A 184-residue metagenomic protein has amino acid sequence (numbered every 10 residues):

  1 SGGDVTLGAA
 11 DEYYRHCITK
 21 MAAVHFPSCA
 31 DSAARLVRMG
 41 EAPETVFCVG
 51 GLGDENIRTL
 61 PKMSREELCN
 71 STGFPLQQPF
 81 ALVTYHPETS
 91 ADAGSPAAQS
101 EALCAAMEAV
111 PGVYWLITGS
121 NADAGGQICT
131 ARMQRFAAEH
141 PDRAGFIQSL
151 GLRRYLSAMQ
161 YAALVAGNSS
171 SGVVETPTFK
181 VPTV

Functional and structural regions predicted by a protein language model:
S1-G2: Active-site proximal beta-strand in glycosyltransferases
V5-A23: A conserved, positively charged/aromatic
C17-I18, A106, A158, E175: Hydrophobic/aromatic ligand-binding patch that stacks against planar heteroaromatic rings of cofactors or nucleotides
M21, E41-A42, P111, H140 (+1 more regions): Short, structured coil segments at secondary-structure junctions
M21-A98: A nucleotide-sugar donor-handling region in carbohydrate enzymes
H25, G151-V184: A donor-sugar binding/catalytic signature common to diverse glycosyltransferases and related nucleotide-sugar
D31, L52, L150-G151, S171: Short beta->alpha linker loops
M63-Y161: Donor-nucleotide binding loops and adjacent catalytic segments primarily of GT-B fold Leloir glycosyltransferases
